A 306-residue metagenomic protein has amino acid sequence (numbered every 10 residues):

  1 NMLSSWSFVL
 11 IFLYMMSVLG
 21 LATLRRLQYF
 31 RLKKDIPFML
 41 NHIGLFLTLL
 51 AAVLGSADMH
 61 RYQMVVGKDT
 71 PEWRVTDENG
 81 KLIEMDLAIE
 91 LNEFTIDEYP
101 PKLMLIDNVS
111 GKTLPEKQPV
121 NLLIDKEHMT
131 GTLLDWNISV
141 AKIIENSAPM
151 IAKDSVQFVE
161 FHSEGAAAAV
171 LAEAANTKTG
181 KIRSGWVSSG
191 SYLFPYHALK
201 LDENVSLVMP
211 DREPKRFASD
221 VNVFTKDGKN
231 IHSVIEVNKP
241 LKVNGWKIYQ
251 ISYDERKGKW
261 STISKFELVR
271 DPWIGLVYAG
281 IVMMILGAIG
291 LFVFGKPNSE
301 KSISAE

Functional and structural regions predicted by a protein language model:
N1-E306: Solvent-exposed, non-transmembrane regions of integral membrane proteins
